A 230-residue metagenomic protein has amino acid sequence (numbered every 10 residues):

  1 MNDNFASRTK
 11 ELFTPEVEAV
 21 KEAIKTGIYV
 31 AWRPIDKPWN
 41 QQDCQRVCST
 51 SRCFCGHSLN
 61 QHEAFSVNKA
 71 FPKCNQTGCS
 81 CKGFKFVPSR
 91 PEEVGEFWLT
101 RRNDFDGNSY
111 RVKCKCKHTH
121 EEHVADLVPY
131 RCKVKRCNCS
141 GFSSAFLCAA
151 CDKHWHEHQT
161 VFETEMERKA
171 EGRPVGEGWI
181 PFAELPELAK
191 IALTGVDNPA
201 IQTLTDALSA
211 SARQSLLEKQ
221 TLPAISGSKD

Functional and structural regions predicted by a protein language model:
M1-F71, V87-R90: Intrinsic low-complexity, intrinsically disordered regulatory regions enriched in Ser/Thr/Pro
M1-Y29, G78-H120, V124-D230: Cys/His-rich zinc-coordinating modules
